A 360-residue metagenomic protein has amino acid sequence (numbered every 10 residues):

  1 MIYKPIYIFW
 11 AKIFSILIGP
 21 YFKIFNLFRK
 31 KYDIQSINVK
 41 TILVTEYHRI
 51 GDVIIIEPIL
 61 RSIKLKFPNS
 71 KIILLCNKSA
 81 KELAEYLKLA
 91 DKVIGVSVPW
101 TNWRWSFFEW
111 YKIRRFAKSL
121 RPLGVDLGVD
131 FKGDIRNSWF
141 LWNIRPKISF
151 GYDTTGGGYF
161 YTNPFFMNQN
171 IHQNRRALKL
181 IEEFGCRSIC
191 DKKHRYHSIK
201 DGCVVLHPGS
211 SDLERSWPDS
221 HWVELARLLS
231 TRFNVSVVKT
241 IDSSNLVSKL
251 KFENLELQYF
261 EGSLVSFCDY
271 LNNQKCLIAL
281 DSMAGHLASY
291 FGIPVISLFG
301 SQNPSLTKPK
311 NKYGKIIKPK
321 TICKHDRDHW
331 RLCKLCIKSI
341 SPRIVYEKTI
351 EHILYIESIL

Functional and structural regions predicted by a protein language model:
M1-L360: Catalytic machinery of carbohydrate-active enzymes, primarily nucleotide-sugar-dependent glycosyltransferases
